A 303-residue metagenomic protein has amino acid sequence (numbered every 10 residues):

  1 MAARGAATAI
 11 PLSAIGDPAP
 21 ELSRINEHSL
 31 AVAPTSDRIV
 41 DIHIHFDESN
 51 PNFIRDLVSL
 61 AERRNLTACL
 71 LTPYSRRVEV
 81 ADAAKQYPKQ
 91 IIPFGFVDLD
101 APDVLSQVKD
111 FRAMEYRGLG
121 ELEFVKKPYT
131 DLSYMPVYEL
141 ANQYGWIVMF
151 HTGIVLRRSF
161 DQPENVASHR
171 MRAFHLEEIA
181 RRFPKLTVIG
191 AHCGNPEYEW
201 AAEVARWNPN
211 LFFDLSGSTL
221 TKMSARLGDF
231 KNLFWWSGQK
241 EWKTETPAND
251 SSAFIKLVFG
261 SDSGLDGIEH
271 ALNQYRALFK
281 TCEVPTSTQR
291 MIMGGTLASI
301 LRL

Functional and structural regions predicted by a protein language model:
M1-I42, P51, R55-R63, T67 (+3 more regions): Mid-to-C-terminal alpha-helical segments outside catalytic/metal-binding sites
G16, S23-V32, S75-R170, T219-L220: Active-site gating/metal-coordination segments in enzymes
S29-S36, L57-R63, V78-Q90, S106-E115 (+4 more regions): Acidic (Asp/Glu)-rich catalytic clusters
I39-I44, D56-S75, I91-F96, R117-E121: Divalent metal-dependent hydrolysis catalytic cores, especially in the metallo-beta-lactamase
H43-D47, H151, H192: Histidine-centered divalent metal-coordination motifs
S49-V58, D100-F111, Y198: Short, acidic/polar
N50-I54, V80-D82, R158-Q162, Y198-N208 (+2 more regions): Histidine/acidic-residue-rich catalytic or RNA/ligand-binding cores of hydrolases and nuclease-related proteins
F212-R226: His/Asp/Glu-enriched short active-site or ligand-binding loop at hydrolase and phosphoryl-transfer sites
